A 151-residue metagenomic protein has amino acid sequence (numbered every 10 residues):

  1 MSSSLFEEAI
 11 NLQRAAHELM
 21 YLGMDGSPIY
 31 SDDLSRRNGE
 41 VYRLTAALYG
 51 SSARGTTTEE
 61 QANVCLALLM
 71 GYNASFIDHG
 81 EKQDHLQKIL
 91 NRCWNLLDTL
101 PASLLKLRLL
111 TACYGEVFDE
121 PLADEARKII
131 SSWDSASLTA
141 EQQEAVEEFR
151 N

Functional and structural regions predicted by a protein language model:
S2-Y30, R54-I77, P101-E116, E144-E148: Amphipathic alpha-helical repeat scaffolds of TPR domains
S3-F6, Y42, E120, D124 (+1 more regions): Low-complexity, intrinsically disordered regions enriched in charged/polar residues
A9-L12, A16, V41-L44, A126: Amphipathic alpha-helices that form helix-helix packing interfaces
Y30-A46, H79-N91, D119-E125: Helix-turn-helix repeat elements of alpha-solenoid scaffolds
A46-Q61, C93-K106, S132-A136, A140: Flexible helix-coil transition and linker loops at the boundaries of alpha-helical arrays
E81-E120: A generic tandem-repeat structural signature
E125-N151: Terminal, low-structured helical/coil segments at or just beyond the last alpha-helical repeat
